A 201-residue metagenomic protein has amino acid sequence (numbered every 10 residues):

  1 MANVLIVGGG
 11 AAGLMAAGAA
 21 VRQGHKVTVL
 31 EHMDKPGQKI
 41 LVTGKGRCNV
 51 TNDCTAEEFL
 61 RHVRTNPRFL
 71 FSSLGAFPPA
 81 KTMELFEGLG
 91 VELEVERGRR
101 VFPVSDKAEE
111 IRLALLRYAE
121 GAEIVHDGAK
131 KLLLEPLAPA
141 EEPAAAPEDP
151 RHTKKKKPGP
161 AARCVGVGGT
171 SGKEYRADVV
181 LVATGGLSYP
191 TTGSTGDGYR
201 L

Functional and structural regions predicted by a protein language model:
A2-V29: N-terminal Rossmann-like FAD-binding beta1-loop-alpha1 element of flavoenzymes
A12, K35, K130: Conserved Rossmann-like nucleotide-cofactor binding loop
V21-K45: Glycine-rich FAD pyrophosphate-binding loop
H25, V91, A122: Short phosphate-binding/catalytic loops that engage adenosine nucleotides
R47-V95: Glycine-rich active-site loop/strand segments that organize a redox cofactor
L70-A80, R97-R117, Y189-D197: Short beta-strand to alpha-helix junction loop
L93-G98, L181-T184: Short beta-strands and strand-loop turn motifs
E110, A114-L201: Predominantly flavin-linked oxidoreductase catalytic cores and closely associated redox partners
